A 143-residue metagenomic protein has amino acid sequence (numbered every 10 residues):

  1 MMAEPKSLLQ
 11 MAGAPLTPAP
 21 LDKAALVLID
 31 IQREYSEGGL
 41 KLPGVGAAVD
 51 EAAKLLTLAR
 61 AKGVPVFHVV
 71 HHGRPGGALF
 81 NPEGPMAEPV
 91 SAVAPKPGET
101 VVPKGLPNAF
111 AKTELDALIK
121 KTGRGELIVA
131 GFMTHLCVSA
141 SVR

Functional and structural regions predicted by a protein language model:
M1-V101: Active-site acidic carboxylates
G38, E83-M86, G123, G131 (+1 more regions): Glycine-centered flexibility sites
G44, G77, A111-K112, C137: Short secondary-structure boundary/hinge segments and terminal tails
P95-H135: Internal catalytic-core helix/loop-beta-alpha segment that presents or stabilizes conserved functional determinants
V138-R143: Short Gly/Thr/Asp-enriched flexible loops that form oxyanion-binding sites at enzyme active sites
